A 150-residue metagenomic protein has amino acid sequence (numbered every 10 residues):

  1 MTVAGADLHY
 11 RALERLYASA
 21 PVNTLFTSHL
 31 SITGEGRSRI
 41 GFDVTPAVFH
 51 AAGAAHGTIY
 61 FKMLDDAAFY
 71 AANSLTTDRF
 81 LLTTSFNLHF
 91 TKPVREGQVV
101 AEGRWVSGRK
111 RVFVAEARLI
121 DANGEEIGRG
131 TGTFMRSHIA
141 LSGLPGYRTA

Functional and structural regions predicted by a protein language model:
M1-A150: Terminal targeting signals and extreme-terminal segments of soluble enzymes
